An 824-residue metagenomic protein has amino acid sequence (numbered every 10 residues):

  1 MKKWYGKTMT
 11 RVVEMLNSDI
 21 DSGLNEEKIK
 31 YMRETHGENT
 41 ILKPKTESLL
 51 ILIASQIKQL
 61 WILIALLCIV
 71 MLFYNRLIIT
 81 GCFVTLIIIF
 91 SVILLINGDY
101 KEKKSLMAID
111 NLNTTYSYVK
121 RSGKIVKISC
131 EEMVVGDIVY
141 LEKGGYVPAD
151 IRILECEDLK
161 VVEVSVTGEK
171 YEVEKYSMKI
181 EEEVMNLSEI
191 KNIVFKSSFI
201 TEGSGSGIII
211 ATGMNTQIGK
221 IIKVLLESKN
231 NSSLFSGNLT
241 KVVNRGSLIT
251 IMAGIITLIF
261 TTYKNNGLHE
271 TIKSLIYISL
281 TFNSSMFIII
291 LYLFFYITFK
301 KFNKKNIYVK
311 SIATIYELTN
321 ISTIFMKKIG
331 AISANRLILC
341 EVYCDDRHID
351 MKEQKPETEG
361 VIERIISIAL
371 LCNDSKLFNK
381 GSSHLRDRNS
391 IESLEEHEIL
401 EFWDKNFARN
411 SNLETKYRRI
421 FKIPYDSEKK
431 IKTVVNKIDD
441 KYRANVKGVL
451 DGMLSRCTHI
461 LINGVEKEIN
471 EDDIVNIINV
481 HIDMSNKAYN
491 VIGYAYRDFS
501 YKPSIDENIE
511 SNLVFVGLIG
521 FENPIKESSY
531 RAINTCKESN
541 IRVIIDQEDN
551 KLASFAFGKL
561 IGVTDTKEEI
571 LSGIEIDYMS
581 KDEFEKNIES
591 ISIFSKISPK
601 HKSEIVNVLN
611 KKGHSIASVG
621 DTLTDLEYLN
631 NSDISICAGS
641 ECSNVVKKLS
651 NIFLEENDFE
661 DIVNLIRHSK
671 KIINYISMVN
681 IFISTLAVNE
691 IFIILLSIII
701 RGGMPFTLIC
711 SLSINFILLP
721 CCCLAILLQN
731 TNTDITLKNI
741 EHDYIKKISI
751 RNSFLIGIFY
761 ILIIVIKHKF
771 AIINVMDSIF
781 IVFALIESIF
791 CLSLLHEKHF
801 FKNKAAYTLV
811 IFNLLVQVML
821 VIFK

Functional and structural regions predicted by a protein language model:
M1-D734, E797-K824: Conserved cytosolic headpiece of P-type ATPases
A54-I57, I673-Y675, E741-I756: Loop-to-transmembrane boundary segments
T685, N715-L718, L727, I745-K824: C-terminal transmembrane module of polytopic membrane proteins
D734-I740: Juxtamembrane inter-helical linkers in multi-pass membrane proteins
